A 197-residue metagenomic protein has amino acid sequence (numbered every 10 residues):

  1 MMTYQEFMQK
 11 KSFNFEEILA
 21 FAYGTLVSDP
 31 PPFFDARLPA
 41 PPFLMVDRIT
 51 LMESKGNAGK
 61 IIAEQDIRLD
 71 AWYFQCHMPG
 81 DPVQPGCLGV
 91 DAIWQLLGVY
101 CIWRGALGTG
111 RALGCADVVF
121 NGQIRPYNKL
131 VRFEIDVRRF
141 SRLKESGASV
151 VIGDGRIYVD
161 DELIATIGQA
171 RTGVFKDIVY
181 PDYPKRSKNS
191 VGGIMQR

Functional and structural regions predicted by a protein language model:
M1-V83, W103, G108, R125 (+4 more regions): Non-catalytic linker/capping segments at the edges of enzyme domains
G80-P82, I93-L96: Compact, glycine-rich, soluble single-domain proteins
L96-W103: Active-site catalytic microenvironments for nucleophilic, acid-base chemistry
A112-D117: Short, structured beta-strand/loop micro-motifs enriched in basic residues and often containing a Trp
V118-V137: A structural-propensity feature for long, helix-poor, extended segments
